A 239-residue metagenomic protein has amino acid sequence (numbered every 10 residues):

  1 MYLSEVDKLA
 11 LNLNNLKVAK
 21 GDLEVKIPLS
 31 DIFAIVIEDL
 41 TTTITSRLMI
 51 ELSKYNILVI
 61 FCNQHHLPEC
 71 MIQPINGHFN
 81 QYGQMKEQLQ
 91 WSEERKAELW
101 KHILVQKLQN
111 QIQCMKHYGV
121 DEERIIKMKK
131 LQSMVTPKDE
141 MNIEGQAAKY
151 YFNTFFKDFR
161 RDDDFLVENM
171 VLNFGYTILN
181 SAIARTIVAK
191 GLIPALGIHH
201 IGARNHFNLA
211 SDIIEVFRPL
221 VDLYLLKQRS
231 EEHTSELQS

Functional and structural regions predicted by a protein language model:
M1-E24: N-terminal, Lys/Arg-enriched amphipathic/low-complexity engagement segments that precede the first folded domain
V6-D7, K54, H66-E231, S235: Active-site helix-to-loop segments that bind/position phosphate- or nucleotide-bearing substrates and donors across
N12-A19, L58, V135, E168-N169: Short low-complexity stretches enriched in small and charged residues
L13-L16, D22, I37-D39, E51 (+1 more regions): A short linear-motif detector with a strong N-terminal bias
D22-I37, H233: Long, low-complexity, intrinsically disordered polar/charged segments
S30-N80: Glycine/small-residue-rich interface belts in oligomeric ring/scaffold proteins and their assembly partners
